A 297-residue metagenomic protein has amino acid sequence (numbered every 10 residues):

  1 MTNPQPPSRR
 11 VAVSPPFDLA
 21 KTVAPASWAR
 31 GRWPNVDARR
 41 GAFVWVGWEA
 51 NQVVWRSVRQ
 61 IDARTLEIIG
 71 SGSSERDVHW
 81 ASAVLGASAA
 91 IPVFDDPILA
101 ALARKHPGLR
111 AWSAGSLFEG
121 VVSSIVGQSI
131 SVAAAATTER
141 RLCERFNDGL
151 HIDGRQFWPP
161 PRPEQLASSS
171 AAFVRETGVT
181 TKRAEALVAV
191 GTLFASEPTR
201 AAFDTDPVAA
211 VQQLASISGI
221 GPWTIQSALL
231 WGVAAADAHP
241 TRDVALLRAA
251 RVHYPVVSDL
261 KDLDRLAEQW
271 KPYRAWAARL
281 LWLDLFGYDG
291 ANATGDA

Functional and structural regions predicted by a protein language model:
M1-A297: HhH-family (HhH-GPD) DNA N-glycosylase catalytic core used in base-excision repair
